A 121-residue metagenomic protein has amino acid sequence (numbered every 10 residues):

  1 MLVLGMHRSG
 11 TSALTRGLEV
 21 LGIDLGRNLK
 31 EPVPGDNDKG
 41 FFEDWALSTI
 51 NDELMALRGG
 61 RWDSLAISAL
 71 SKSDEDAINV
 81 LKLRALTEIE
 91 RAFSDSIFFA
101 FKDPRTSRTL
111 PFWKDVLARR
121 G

Functional and structural regions predicted by a protein language model:
M1-L81: PAPS-dependent sulfotransferase catalytic core
L81-G121: PAPS-dependent sulfotransferase catalytic domain
